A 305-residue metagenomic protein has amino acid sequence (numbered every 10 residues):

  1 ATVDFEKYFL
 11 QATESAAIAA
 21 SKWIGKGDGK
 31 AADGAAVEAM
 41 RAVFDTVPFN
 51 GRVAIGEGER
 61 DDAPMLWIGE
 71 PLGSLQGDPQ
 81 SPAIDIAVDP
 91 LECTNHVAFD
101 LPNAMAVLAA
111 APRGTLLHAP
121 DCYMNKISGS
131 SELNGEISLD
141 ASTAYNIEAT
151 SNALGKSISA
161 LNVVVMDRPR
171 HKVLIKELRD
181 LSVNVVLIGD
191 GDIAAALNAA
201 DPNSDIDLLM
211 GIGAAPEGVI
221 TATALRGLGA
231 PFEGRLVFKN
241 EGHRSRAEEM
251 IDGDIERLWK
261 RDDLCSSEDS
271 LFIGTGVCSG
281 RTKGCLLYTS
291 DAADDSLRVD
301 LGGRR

Functional and structural regions predicted by a protein language model:
A1-A16: N-terminal hydrophobic or amphipathic helices/low-complexity stretches enriched in small/hydrophobic/Pro/Gly
D33-R113: Flexible, acidic active-site loops/lids enriched in D/E/S/T/G that coordinate Mg2+ and/or position polar
R60-D62, R170, G189-A196: Short acidic loop-to-helix transition motifs that present clustered carboxylates
P90-F99, A104, K172, I193-L197 (+2 more regions): Short glycine/serine/threonine-rich phosphate/pyrophosphate-binding segments that cradle anionic phosphate groups
V107-I188, G280-T282: Acidic beta-strand-loop-alpha-helix segment within the catalytic core of divalent metal-dependent phosphate-processing
V183-V185, G189-I193, I206-L208, I212-G213 (+1 more regions): Gly/Ser/Thr-rich active-site loops/lids in small-molecule metabolic enzymes that frequently grip phosphoryl groups
Y288-D295: Conserved small/polar residues in nucleotide/adenosyl-binding loops
D300-R304: Hydrophobic alpha-helical segments, chiefly the membrane-spanning helices and signal/signal-anchor peptides
